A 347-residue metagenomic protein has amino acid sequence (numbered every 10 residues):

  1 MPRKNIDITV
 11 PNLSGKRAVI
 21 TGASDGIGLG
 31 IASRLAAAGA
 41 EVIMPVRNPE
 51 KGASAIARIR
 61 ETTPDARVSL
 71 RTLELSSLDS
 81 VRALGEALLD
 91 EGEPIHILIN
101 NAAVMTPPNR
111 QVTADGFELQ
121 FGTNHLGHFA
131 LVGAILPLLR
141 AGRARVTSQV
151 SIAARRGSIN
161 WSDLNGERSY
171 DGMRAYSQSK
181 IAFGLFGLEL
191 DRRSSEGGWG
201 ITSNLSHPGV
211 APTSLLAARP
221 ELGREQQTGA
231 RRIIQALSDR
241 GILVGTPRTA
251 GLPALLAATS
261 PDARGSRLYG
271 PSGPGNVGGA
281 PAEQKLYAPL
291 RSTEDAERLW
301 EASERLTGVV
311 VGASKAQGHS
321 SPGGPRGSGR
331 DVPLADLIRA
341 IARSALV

Functional and structural regions predicted by a protein language model:
M1-P2, S169-M173, P220-T249, D336-R339: Alpha-helical membrane-targeting segments
M1-R224, L306-G318, R343, V347: Rossmann-fold NAD(P)H-dependent dehydrogenase/reductase core
G30, E50-A53, R248, L252-L255 (+1 more regions): A broad detector of short, well-ordered amphipathic alpha-helices that serve as recognition/interaction surfaces
M44, L73, I242, A288-R291: Pocket-edge positions in alpha/beta enzyme catalytic cores
V68-L73, R267-P281, V311-G318, G323 (+1 more regions): Charge-dense, low-complexity polyampholytic segments
D115, S162-Y170, E225, G229-I233 (+1 more regions): Short glycine/proline- and charge-enriched loop/turn segments that cap or connect secondary-structure elements
S179, R231-Q284, T293-E297, R305: C-terminal helical subdomain
A296-V347: Amphipathic terminal alpha-helices
